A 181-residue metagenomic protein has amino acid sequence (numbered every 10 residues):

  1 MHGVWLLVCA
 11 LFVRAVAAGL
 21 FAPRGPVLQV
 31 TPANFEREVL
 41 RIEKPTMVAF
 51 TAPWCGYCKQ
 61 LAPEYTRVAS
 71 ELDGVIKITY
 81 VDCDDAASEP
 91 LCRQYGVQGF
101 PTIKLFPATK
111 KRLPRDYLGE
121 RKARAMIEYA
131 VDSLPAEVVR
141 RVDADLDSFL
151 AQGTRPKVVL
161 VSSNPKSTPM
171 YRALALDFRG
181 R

Functional and structural regions predicted by a protein language model:
H2-V8, F12-R181: ER-lumen resident redox/N-glycosylation machinery signature
